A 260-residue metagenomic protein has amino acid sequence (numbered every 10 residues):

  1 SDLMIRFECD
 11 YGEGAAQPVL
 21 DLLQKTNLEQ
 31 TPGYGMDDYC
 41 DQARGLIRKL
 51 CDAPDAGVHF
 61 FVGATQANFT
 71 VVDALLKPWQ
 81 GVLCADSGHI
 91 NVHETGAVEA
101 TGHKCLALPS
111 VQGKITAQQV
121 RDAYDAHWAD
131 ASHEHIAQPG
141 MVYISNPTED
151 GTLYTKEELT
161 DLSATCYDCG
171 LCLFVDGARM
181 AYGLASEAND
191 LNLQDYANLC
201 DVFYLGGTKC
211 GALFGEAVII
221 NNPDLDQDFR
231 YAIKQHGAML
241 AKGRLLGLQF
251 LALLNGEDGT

Functional and structural regions predicted by a protein language model:
R6-C9, V58-V62, C84-A85, I144 (+3 more regions): General beta-strand structural signal in soluble alpha/beta enzymes
A16-A64, D86-N91, A97: Conserved N-terminal alpha-helix of the aminotransferase class I/II PLP-enzyme fold
D55-L76, L106-G113: Conserved core of the PLP fold type I
A74-V92, R121: Conserved PLP-anchoring active-site segment centered on the Schiff-base-forming lysine
G102-G140, I144-P147, Y154-D161: PLP-dependent aminotransferase-class I/II
Q138-P139, L153, N192-T260: Active-site C-terminal subdomain of aminotransferase-like
Y154-S186: Catalytic PLP-binding core of fold-type I/II PLP enzymes
